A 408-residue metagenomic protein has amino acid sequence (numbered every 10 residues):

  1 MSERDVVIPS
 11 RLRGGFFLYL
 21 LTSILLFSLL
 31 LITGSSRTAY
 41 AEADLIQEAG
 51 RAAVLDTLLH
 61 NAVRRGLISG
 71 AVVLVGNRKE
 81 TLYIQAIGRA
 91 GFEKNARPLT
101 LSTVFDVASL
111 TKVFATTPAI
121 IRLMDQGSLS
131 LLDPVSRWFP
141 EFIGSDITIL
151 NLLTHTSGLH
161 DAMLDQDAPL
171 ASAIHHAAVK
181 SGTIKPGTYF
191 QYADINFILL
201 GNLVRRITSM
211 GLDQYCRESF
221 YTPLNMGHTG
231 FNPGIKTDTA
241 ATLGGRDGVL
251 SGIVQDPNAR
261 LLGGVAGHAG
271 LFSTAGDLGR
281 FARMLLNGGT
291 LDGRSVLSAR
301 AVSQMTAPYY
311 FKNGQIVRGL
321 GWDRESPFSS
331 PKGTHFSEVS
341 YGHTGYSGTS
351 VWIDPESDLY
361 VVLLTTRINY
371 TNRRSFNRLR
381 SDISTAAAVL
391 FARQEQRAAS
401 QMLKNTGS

Functional and structural regions predicted by a protein language model:
M1-G14: N-terminal secretory signal peptides that target proteins for export/translocation
Y19-T33: Bacterial N-terminal signal peptides
A41-A43: Boundary at the C-terminal end of the N-terminal hydrophobic targeting segment
I46-F105, S128-L132, I174-A177, G234 (+2 more regions): Short, conserved catalytic-motif segment at the N-terminal edge
N61-L74, K94-N151, I184-N196, A266-A269: Short active-site loop at a secondary-structure junction that contains or immediately precedes the catalytic residue(s)
I87, G91, S145-H343: Short, surface-exposed loop or secondary-structure junction motifs that flank catalytic or metal-binding residues
G270, S340, S347-Y360: Short, surface-exposed beta-strand/loop micro-motifs that present aromatic residues
N287, A301, T306, G314 (+2 more regions): Short, gly/Ser/Thr-rich active-site loops of penicillin-recognizing serine hydrolases
